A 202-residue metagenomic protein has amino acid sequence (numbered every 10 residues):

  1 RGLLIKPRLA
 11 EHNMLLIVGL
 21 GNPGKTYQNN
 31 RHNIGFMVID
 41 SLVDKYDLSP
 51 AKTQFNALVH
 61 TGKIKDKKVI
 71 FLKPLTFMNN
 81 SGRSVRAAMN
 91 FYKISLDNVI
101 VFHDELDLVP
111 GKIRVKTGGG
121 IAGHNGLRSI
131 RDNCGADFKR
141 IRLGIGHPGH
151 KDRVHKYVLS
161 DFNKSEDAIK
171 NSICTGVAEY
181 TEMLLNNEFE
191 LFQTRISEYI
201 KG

Functional and structural regions predicted by a protein language model:
G2-P7: Extreme N-terminal basic, low-complexity initiation segments that serve as generic localization/processing leaders
L9-G118, R128-I141, G149-R153, N171-K201: Nucleotide and nucleotide-moiety/phosphate-recognizing core
R114-G120, V158-F162: Short glycine-enriched, charge-decorated loop/helix-capping segments at active-site entrances that position
A122-G126: Hydrophobic alpha-helical segments within soluble ligand-binding/sensing domains
I145: Gly/charged, well-structured mid-domain segments that form the phosphate/adenylate-handling core of ATP-dependent
K151-N171: Short, electropositive alpha-helical surface patch
